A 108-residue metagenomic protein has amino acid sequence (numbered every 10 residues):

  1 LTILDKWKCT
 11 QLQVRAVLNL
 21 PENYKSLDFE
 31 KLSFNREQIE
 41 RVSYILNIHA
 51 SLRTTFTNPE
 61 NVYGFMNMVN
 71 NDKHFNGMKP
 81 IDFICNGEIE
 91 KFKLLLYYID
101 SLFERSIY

Functional and structural regions predicted by a protein language model:
L1-Y108: Non-transmembrane "mature" sequence context
